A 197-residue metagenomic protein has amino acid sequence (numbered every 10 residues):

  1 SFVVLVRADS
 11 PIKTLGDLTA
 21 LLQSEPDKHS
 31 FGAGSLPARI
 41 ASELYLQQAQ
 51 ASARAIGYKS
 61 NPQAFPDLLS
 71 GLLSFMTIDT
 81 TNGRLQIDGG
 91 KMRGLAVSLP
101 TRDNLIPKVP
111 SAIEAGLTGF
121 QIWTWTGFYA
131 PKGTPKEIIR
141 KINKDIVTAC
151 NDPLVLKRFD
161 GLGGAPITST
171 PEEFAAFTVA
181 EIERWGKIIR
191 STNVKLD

Functional and structural regions predicted by a protein language model:
S1-Q63, A112, W125-R158: Hinge/capping helix and adjacent helix->loop/strand transition within the periplasmic-binding protein
T14, G71-L72, K91, G116 (+4 more regions): Conserved functional loop/turn residues at catalytic and ligand-binding sites
E25-H29, A51, L69-I78, K91-G94 (+1 more regions): Alpha-to-beta junction loops
A38, M76-R84: Ligand-binding clamshell of periplasmic/extracellular solute-binding protein-like
Q48, K136-D197: An extracytoplasmic/periplasmic, membrane-proximal ligand-sensing/linker region
I56-P66, S70, D79-N82, E172: Short helix-initiation/N-cap motifs at beta->coil->alpha
Y58, T77-I78, V97, I122 (+1 more regions): Short beta-strand and adjacent tight-turn residues that come in two discontinuous sequence segments and form the edges
G83-N151, A180-E183: C-terminal lobe and pocket-closing loops of periplasmic/extracytoplasmic Venus-flytrap solute-binding proteins
